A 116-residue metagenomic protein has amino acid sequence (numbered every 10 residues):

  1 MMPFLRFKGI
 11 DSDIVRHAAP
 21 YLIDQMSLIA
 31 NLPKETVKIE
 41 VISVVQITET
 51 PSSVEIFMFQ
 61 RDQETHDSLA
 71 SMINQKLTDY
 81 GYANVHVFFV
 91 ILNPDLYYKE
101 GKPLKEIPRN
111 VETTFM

Functional and structural regions predicted by a protein language model:
M1-M116: Interaction-mediating elements
